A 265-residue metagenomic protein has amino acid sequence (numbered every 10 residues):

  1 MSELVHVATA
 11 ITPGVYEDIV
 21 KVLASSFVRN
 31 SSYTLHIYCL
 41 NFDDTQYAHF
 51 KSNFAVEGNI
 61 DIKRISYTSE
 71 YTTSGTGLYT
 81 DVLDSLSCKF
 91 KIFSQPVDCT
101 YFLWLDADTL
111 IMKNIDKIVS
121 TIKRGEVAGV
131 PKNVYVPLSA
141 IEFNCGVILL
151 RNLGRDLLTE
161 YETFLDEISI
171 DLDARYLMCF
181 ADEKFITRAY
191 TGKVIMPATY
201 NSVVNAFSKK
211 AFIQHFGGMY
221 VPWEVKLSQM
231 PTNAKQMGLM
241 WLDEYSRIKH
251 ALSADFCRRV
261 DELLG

Functional and structural regions predicted by a protein language model:
M1-A10, Y16-V22, N152-G265: A glycosyltransferase accessory/donor-loop signature
V7-T9, I37, W104: Structural beta-sheet core signal
T12-V15, F42-D44, T68-E70, T109-I111 (+5 more regions): Short, solvent-exposed loop/turn segments at secondary-structure junctions
S26-Y33: Short, acidic, metal-binding catalytic loop of nucleotide-sugar glycosyltransferases
L35-N41: Short internal beta-strands
T45-V97: Active-site-proximal specificity loops/subdomain of glycosyltransferases
R64, T68, S85-E142, L149-L150 (+1 more regions): GT-A fold catalytic core of metal-dependent nucleotide-sugar glycosyltransferases, centered on the diacidic
T73-L83, F143-N144, K209-H215: Short, surface-exposed amphipathic charged segments that create phosphate/polyanion-binding patches used for binding
